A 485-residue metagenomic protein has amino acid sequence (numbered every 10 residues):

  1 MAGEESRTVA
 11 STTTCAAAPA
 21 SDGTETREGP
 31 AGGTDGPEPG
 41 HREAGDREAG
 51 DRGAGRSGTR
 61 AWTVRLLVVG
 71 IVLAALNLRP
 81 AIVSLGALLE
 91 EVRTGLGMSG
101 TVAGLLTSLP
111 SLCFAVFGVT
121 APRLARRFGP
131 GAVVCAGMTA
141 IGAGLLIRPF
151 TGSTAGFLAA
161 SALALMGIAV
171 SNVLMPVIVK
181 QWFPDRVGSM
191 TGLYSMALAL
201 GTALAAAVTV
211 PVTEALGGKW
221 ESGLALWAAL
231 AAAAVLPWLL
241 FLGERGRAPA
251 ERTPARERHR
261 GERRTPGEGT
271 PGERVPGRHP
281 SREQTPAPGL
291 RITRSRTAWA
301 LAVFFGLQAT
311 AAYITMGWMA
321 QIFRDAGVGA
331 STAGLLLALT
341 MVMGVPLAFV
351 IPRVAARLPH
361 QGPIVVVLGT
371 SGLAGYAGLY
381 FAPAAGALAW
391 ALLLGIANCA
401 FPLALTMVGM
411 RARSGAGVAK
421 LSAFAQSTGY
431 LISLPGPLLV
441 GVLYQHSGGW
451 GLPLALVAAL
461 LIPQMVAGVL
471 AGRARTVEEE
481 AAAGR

Functional and structural regions predicted by a protein language model:
D51-A61, G243-L301, R485: Juxtamembrane intracellular "pre-TM" segments in multi-pass secondary transporters
L85-G86, R296-L339, V345-P346: Extracytoplasmic gate region of multi-pass secondary transporters
G97, G129, F150-A155, P184 (+3 more regions): Helix-breaking motifs and short loop linkers at transmembrane-helix boundaries and internal kinks in secondary membrane
V116-A155: Conserved MFS/SLC helix-loop-helix module at the cytosolic interface between two early adjacent transmembrane helices
A160-L198: Cytoplasmic helix-loop-helix junction between adjacent transmembrane helices in 12-TM secondary transporters
D185-R186, L193-G246: Helix-loop-helix hairpin linking two adjacent transmembrane segments in secondary transporters
Q361-A404: C-terminal transmembrane helical hairpin of 12-TM major facilitator-type secondary transporters
A412-W450, V457: A late C-terminal transmembrane helix in Major Facilitator Superfamily
